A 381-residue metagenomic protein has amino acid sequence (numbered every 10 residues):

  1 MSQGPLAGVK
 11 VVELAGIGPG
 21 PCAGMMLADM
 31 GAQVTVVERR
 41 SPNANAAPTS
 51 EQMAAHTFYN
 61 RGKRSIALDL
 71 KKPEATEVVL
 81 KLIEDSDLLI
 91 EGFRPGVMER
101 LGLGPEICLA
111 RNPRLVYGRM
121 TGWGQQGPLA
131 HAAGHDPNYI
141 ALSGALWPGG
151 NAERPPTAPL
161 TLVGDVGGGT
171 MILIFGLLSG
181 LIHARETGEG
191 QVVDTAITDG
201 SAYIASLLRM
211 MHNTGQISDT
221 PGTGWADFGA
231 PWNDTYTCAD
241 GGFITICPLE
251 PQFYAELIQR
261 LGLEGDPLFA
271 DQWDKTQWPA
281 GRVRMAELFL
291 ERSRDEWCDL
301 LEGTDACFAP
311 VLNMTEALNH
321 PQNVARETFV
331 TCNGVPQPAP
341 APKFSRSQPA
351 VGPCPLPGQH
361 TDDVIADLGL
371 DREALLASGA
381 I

Functional and structural regions predicted by a protein language model:
M1-G176, G180-E186, R284, L356 (+1 more regions): N-terminal helix-loop segment corresponding to the beta1-alpha1 unit of nucleotide/adenylate-binding folds
M1-K10, T237-A239, E316-I381: Terminal low-complexity tails and localization/encapsulation signals of metabolic enzymes
H56, G222-F228, D234-T235, Q277 (+2 more regions): Short Gly/Pro-enriched turn/cap motifs at secondary-structure boundaries
W123-G124, I197-A202, D240-G242, P248-F253 (+1 more regions): Glycine-rich beta-alpha junction loops
Q125, R154-G164, R185-S201, G222-F228 (+1 more regions): Conserved Rossmann-fold dehydrogenase catalytic segment
S143, G169-G190, Y203-Q216, I258-E264: Oxidoreductase and adenylate-handling cofactor-binding alpha/beta cores
D227, P231-T304, F308: Aromatic-enriched alpha-helical interface/lid elements that frame and gate functional surfaces
E302-N323: Conserved PLP cofactor-binding pocket of PLP-dependent enzymes
